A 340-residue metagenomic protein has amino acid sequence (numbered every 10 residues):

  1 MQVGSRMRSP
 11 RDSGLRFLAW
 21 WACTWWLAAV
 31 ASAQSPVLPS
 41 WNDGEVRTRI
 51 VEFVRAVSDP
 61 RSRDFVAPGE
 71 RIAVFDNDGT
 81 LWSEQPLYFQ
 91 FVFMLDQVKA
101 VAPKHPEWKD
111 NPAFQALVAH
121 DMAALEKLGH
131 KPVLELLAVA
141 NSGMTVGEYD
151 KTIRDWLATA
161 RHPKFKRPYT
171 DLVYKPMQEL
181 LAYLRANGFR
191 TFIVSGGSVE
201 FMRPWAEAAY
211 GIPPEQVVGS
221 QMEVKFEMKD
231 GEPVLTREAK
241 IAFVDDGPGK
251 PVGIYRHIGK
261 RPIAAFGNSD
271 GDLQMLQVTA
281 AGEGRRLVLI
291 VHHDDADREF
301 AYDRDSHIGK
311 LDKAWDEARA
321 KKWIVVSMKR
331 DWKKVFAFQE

Functional and structural regions predicted by a protein language model:
M1-R16: N-terminal secretory signal peptides that target proteins for export/translocation
R16-V30: Bacterial N-terminal signal peptides
Q34-V51, R55, E70, G147-E340: C-terminal cap/substrate-recognition subdomain and adjoining C-terminal extension of metal-dependent phosphatase-like
F53-S58, S62-I72, Q85-P86: N-terminal carbohydrate-binding/catalytic regions of secreted carbohydrate-active enzymes
R71-Q85, L276: Asp-based phosphoryl-transfer active-site loop
E84-L87, V92-L95, P204-W205, V278: Short, solvent-exposed loop/turn and secondary-structure capping segments
L87, V92-D171, K175: A metal-dependent, Asp-based hydrolase signature
